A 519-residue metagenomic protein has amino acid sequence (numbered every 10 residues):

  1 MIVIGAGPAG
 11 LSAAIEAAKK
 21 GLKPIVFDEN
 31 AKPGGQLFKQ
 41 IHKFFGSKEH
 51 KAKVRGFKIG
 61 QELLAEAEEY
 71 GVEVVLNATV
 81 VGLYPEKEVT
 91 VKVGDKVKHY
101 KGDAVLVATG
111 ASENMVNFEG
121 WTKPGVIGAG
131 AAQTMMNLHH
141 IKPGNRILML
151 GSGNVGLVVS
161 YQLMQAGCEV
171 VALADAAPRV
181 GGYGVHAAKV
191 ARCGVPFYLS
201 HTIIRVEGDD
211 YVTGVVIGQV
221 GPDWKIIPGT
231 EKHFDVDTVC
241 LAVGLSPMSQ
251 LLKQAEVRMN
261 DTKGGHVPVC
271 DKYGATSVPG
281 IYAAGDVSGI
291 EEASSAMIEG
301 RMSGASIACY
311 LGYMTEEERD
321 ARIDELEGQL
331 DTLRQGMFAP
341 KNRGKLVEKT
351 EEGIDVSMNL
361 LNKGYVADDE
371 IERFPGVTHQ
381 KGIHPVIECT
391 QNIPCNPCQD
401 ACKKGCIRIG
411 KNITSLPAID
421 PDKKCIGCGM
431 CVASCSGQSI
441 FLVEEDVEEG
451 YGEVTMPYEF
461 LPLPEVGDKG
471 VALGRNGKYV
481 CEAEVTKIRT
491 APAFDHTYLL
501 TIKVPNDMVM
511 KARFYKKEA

Functional and structural regions predicted by a protein language model:
M1, P228, V287-I290, E351-V356 (+3 more regions): Ferredoxin-like iron-sulfur electron-transfer modules
M1-Y365: Residues forming the flavin
A308, R475-G477: Short, surface-exposed secondary-structure boundary micro-motifs
N396-I413, M430-D446, R475: Iron-sulfur cluster-binding cysteine motifs and their immediate structural context in ferredoxin-like electron-transfer
L463-E465: Short, well-ordered loop/turn sites that connect or cap secondary structure elements
K478-P492: Short beta-strand-centered aromatic/proline hotspots
T490-V504: Short, solvent-exposed secondary-structure boundary/capping segments
